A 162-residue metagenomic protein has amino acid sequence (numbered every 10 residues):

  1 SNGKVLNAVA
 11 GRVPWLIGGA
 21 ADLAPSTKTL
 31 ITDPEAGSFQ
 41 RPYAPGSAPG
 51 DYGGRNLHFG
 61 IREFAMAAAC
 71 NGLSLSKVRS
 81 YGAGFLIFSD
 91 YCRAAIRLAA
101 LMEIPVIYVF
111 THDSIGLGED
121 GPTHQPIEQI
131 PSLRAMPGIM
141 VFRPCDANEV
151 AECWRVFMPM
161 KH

Functional and structural regions predicted by a protein language model:
S1-H162: Thiamine diphosphate
